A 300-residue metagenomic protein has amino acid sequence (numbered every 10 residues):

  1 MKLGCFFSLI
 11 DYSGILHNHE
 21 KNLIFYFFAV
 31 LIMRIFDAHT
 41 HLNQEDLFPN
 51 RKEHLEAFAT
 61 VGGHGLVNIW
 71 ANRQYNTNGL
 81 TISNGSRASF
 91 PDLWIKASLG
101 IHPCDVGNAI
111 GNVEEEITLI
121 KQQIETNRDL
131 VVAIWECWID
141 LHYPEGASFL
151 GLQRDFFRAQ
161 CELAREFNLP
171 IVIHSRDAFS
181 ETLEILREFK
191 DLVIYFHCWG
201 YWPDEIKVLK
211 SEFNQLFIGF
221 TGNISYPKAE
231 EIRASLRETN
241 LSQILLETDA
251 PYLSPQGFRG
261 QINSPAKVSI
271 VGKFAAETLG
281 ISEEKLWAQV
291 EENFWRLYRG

Functional and structural regions predicted by a protein language model:
Y12, N22-G300: Mid-domain alpha/beta scaffold segments of enzyme catalytic cores
I15-L16: Short, low-complexity, intrinsically disordered N-terminal modules that encode targeting/processing signals
